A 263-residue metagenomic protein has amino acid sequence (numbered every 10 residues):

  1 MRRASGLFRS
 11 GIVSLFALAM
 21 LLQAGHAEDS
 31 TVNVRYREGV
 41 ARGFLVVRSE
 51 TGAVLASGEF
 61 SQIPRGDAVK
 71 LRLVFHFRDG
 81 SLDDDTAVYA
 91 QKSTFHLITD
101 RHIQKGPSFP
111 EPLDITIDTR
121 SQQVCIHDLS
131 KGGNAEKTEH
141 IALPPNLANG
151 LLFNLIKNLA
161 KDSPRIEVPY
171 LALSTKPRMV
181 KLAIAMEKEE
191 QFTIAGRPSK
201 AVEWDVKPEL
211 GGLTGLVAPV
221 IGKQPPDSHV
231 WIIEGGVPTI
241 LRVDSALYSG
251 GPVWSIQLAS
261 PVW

Functional and structural regions predicted by a protein language model:
M1-L7: N-terminal secretory signal peptides that target proteins for export/translocation
A4, L18-M20, V32, E189: Exposed boundary/loop context
S5, T119-S121, P145-L155, G250: Short secondary-structure transition/capping segments
S10-L21: Bacterial N-terminal signal peptides
A27-R120, R165-W263: Acidic, serine/threonine-rich low-complexity disordered tracts
L129-P164: Surface-exposed beta-loop interaction hotspot
